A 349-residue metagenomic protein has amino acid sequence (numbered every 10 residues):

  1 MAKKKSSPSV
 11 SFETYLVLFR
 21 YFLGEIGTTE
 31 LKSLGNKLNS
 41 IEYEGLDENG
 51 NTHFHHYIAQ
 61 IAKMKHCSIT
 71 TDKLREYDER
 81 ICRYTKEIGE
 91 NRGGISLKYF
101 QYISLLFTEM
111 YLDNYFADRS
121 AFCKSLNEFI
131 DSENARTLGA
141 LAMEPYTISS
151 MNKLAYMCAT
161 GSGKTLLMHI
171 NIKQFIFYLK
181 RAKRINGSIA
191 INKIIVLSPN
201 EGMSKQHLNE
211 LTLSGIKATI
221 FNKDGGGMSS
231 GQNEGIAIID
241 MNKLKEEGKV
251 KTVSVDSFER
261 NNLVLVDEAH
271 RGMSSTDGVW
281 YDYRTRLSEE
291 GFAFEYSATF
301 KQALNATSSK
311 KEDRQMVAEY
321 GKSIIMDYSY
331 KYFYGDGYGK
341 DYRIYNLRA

Functional and structural regions predicted by a protein language model:
M1-G93: Extended, charged/polar low-complexity intrinsically disordered regions
A59-M157: Conserved pre-motif I regulatory segment
Y111, S150, A190-I191, Q232 (+2 more regions): Short loop/turn elements that form and flank the Walker-type P-loop nucleotide-binding site in RecA-like NTPase cores
Y115-S149, F177-K193, F221-K223, N305-M326: Flexible phosphate/Mg2+-sensing switch loops adjacent to catalytic phosphate-binding sites
E128-S132, L167-K180, N209, I238-A349: Signature of the SF2 helicase/ATPase Hel1-core->accessory helical subdomain module
G161: Walker A (P-loop) phosphate-binding loop of P-loop NTPases
L166-I170, A182-G215: Conserved Walker A/P-loop ATP-binding site and its immediately adjacent core in helicase/helicase-like ATPase domains
T212-K249: Inter-Walker segment of RecA-like/P-loop motor cores
